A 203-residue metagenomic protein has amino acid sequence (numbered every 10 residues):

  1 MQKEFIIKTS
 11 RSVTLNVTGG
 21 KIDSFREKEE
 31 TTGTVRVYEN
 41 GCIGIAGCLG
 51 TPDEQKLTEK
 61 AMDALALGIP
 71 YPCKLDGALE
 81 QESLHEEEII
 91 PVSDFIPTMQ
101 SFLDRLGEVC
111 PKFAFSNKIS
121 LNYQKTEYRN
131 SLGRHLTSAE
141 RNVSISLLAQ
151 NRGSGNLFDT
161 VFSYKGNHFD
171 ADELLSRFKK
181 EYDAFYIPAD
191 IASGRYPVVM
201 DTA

Functional and structural regions predicted by a protein language model:
M1-A203: Active-site bordering "gate/hinge" segments that shape substrate access to catalytic or cofactor-binding pockets
